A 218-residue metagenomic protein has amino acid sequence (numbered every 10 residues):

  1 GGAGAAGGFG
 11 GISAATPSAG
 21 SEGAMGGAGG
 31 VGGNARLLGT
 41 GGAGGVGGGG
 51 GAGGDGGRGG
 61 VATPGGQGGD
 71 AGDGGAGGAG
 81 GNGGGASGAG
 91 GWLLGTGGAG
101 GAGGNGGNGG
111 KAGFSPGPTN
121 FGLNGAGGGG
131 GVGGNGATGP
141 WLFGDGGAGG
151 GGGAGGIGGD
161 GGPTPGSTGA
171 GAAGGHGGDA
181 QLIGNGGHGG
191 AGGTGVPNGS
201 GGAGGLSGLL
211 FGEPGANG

Functional and structural regions predicted by a protein language model:
G1-G218: Collagen triple-helix signature
